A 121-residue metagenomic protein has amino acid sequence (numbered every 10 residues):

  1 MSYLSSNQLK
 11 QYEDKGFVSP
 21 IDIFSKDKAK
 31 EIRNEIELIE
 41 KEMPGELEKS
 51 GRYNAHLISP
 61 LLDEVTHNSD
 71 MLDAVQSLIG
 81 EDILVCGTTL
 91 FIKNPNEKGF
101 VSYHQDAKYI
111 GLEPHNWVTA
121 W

Functional and structural regions predicted by a protein language model:
M1-E113: Non-heme Fe(II)-dependent double-stranded beta-helix
N116-W121: Short, intrinsically disordered, charge-balanced linker/junction segments flanking boundaries in proteins
